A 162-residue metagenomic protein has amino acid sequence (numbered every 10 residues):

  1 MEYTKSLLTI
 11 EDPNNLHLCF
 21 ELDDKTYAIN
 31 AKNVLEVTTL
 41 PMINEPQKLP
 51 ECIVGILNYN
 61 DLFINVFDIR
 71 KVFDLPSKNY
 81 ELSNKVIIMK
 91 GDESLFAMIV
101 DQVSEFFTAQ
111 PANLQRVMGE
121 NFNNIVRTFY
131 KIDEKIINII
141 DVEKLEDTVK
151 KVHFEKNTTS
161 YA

Functional and structural regions predicted by a protein language model:
M1-A162: An acidic, low-aromatic, low-complexity terminal/linker signal
